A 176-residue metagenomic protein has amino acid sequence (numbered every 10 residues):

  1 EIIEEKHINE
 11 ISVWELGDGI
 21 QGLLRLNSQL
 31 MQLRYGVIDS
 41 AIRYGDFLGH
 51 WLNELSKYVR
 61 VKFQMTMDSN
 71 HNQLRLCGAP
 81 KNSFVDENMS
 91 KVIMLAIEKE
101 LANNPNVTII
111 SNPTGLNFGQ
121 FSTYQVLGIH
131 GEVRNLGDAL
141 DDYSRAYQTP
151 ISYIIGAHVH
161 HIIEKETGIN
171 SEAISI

Functional and structural regions predicted by a protein language model:
E1-I97: Core catalytic region of metal-dependent phosphoesterases/phosphodiesterases, especially metallo-beta-lactamase-like
I8, V107-T108: Short glycine-aromatic motifs
S83-K91, A96-N106, P113-G115, Q125-I176: Conserved beta-sheet core of the metallophosphoesterase superfamily
G119-S122: Active-site beta-strand termini and strand-to-loop segments that position acidic
